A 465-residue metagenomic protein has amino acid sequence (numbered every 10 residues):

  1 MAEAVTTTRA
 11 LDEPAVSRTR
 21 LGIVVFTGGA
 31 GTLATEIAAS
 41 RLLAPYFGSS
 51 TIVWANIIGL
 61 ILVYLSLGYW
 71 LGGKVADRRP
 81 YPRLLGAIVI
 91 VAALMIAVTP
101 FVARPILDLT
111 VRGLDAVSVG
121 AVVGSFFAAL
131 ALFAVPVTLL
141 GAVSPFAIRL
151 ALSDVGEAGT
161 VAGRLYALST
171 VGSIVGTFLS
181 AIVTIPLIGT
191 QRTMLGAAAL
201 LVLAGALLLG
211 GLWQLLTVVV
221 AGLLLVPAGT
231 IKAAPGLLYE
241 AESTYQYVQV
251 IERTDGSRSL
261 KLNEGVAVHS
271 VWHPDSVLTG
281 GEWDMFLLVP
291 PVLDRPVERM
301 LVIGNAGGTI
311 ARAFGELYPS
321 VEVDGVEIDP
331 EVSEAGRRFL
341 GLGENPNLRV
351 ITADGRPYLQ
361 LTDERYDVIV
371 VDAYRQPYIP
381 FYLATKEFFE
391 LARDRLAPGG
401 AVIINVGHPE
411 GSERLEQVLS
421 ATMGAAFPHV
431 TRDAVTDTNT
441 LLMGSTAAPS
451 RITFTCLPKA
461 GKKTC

Functional and structural regions predicted by a protein language model:
M1-A241, Q249-D255, E264-A267, G280 (+9 more regions): Alpha-helical transmembrane segments of multi-pass membrane proteins
Q249, T446-C465: SAM/dcSAM-binding transferase cores
R258-L260, A267-V271, R451-I452: Short, solvent-exposed loop/turn elements at domain surfaces
H269-P290: Class I SAM-dependent methyltransferase Rossmann-like catalytic core, especially the SAM/SAH-binding loop
